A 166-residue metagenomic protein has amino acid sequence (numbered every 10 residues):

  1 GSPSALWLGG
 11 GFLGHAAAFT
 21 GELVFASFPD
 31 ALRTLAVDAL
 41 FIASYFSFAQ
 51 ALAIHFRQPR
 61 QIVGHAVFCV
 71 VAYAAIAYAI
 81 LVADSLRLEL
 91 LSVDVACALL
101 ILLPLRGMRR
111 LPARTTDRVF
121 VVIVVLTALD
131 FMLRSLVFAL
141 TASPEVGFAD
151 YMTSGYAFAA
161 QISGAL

Functional and structural regions predicted by a protein language model:
G1-W7, A17-Q161, A165: Juxtamembrane segments at transmembrane-helix boundaries in multi-pass signal-transduction membrane proteins
